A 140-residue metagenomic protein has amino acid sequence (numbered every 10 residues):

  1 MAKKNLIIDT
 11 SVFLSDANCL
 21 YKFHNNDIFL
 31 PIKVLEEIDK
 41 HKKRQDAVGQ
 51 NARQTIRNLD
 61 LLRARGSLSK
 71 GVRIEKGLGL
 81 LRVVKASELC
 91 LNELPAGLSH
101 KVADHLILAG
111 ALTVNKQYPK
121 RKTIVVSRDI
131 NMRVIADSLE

Functional and structural regions predicted by a protein language model:
K4-I124, I130-S138: Active-site-proximal, substrate-binding regions of enzyme catalytic domains and RNA-binding/basic surfaces
